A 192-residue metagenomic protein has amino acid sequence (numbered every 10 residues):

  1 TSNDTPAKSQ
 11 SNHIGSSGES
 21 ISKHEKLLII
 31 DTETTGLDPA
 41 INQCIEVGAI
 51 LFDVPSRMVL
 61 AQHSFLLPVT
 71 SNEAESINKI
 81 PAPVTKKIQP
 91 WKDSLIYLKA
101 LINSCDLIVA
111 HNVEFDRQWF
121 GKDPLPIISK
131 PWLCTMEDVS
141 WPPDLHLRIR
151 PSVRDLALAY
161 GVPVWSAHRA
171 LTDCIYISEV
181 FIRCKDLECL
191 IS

Functional and structural regions predicted by a protein language model:
S2-P131, H146-H168: Conserved non-catalytic scaffold segment of RNase H-like nuclease domains
I128-W141: Conserved beta-strand -> loop -> alpha-helix junction used to position metal-binding or nucleic-acid-contacting
R169-R183: Acidic, divalent-metal-coordinating active-site segment for phosphoryl/phosphodiester hydrolysis, typified by short
C184-S192: Mixed-charge, glycine-rich, non-catalytic linkers/tails in nucleic-acid processing enzymes
